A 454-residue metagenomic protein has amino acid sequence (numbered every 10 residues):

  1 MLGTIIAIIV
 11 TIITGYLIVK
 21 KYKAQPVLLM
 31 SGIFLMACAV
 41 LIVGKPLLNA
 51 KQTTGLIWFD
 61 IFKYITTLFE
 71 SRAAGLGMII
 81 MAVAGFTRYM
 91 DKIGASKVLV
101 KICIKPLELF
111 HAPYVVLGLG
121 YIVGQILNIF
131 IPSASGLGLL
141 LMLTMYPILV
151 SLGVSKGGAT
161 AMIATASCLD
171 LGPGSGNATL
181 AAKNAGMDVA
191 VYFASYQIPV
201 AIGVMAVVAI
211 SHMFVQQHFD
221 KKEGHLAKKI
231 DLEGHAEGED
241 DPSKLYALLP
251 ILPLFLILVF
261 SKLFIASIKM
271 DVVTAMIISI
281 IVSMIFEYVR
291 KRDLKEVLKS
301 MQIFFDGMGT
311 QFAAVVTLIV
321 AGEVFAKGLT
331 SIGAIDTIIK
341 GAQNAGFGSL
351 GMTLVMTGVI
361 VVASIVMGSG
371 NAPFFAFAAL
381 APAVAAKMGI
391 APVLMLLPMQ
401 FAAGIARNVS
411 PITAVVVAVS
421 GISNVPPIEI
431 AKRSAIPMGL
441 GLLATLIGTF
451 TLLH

Functional and structural regions predicted by a protein language model:
M1-L2, N49-T54, F62-G75, V189-I198 (+4 more regions): Interfacial loop-to-helix junctions that mark the boundaries of transmembrane helices in multi-pass membrane
M1-T4, E70-G77, K105-L119, L152-G157 (+6 more regions): Membrane-interfacial loop-to-helix junctions in multi-pass transporters
T4-G15, L28-L35, A39-L47, A194-I303 (+1 more regions): Long, contiguous bundles of hydrophobic transmembrane helices that form the permeation core of multi-pass
K23, A73-G77, T87-V98, N128-L140 (+5 more regions): Short helix-coil transition sites and intra-membrane helix breaks within transmembrane domains of multi-pass
A50-K97, V273-D336: Core transmembrane alpha-helical segments of multi-pass membrane transporters/permeases
T67, V98-L109, P147-S151, K299-T310 (+4 more regions): Short amphipathic alpha-helical coupling elements at transmembrane boundaries
I79-A82, E108-T144, L318-G322, A345-A383 (+3 more regions): Hydrophobic alpha-helical transmembrane segments of multi-pass integral membrane proteins, predominantly secondary
M142-L248, L263, A391, V415-L453: Membrane-core helix-loop-helix motifs of multi-pass transport proteins
